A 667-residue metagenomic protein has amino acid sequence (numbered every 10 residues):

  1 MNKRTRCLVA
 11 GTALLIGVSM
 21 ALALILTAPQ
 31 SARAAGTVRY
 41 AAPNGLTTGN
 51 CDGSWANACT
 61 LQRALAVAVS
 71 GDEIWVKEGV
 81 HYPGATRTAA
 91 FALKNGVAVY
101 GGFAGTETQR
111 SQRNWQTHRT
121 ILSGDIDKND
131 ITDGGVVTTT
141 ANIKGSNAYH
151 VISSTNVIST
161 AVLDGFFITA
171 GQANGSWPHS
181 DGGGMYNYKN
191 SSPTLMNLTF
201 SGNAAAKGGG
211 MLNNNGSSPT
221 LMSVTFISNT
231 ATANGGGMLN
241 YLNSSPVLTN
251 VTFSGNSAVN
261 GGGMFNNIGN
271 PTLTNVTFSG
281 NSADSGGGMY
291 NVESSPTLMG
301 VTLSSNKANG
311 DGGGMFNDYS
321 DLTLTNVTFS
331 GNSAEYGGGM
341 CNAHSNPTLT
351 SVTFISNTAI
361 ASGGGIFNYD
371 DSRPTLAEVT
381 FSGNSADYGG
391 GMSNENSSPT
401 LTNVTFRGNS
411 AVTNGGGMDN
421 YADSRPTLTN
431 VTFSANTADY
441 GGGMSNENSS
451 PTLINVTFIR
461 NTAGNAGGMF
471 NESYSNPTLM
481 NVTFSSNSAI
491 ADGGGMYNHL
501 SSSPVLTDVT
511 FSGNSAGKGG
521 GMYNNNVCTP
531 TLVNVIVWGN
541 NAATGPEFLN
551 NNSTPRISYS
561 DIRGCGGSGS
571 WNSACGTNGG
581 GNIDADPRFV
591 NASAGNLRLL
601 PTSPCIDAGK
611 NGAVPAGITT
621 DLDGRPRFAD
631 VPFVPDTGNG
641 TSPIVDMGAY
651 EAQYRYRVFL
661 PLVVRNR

Functional and structural regions predicted by a protein language model:
M1-G36: Sec-dependent, cleavable N-terminal signal peptides
A28-T37, Y650-R667: Low-complexity, Pro/Thr/Ser/Gly/Ala-rich linker/spacer regions in secreted, extracellular modular proteins
A41, A64, I74-V76, V99 (+9 more regions): Residue-level detector of buried hydrophobic side-chain packing in well-ordered secondary-structure elements
P43-K77, H81-P83, A90: Acidic Gly/Asp/Thr-rich repetitive segments characteristic of extracellular carbohydrate-active and adhesion proteins
E73-E78, P83-A98, E107-T117, T194 (+16 more regions): Predominantly extracellular beta-rich ligand-binding scaffolds that present long acidic/polar faces for carbohydrate
V97-W177, G581-A592: Right-handed parallel beta-helix/beta-spiral solenoid domain characteristic of secreted/periplasmic
K128-A141, G145-Y149, S153-N156, G579-E651: C-terminal accessory segments
S154, V162-A170, W177-N203, T483 (+3 more regions): Extracellular repeat-rich scaffold modules on cell surfaces
